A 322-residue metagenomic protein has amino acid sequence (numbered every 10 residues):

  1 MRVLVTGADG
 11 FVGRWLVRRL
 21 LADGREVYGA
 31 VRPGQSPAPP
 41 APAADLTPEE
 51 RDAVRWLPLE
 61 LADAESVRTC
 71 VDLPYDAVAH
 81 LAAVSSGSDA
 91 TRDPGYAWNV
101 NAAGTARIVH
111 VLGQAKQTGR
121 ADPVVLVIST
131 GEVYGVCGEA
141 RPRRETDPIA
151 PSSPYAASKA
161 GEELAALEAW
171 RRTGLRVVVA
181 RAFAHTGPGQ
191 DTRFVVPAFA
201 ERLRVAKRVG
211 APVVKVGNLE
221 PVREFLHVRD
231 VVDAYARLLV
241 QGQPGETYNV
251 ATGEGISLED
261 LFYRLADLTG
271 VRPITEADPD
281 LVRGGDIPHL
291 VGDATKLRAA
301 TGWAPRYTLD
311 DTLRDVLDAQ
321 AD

Functional and structural regions predicted by a protein language model:
V3-D23: N-terminal Rossmann NAD(P)H-binding glycine-rich loop of SDR-like oxidoreductase domains
T6, A184-G189, P212-R223, Y248-I256 (+2 more regions): Glycine-rich Rossmann NAD(P)(H)-binding loop
T47-D63: Rossmann-fold cofactor-recognition segment
P58-V100: NAD(P)H-binding glycine-rich loop region in Rossmannoid oxidoreductase-like domains and their noncatalytic homologs
R92-R107, R120-V124, V133-V179: Catalytic helix-loop patch of NAD(P)-dependent Rossmann-fold dehydrogenases
E139-R141, L167-R223, V228-A236, F262-L268: NAD(P)-dependent short-chain dehydrogenase/reductase
F199, Q241-V282: Mid/C-terminal beta-alpha module of Rossmann-like enzyme folds, strongest in SDR-family dehydrogenases/epimerases
L309-D322: Amphipathic terminal alpha-helices
